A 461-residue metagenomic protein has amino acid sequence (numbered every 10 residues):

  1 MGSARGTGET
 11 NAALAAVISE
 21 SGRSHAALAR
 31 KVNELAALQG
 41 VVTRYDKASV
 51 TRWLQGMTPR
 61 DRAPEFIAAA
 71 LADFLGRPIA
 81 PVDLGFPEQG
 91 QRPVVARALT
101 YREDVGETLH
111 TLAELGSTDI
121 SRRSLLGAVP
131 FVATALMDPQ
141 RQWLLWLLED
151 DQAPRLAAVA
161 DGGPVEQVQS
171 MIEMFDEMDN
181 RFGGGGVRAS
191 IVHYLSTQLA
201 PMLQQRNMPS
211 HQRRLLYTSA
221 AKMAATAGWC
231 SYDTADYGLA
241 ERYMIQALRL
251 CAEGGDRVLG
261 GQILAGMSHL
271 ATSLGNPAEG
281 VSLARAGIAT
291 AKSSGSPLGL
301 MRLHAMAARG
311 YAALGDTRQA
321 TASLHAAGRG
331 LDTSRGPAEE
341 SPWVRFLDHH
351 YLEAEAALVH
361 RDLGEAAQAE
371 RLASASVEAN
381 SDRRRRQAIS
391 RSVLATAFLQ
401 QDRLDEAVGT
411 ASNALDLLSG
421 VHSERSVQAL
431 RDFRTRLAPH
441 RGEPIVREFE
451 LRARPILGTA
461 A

Functional and structural regions predicted by a protein language model:
M1-R23, A27-K31, V42-L148, D432 (+1 more regions): Short amphipathic recognition helices of helix-turn-helix/homeodomain-type DNA-binding modules
G2-R5, Q152-A461: Conserved binding/catalytic microenvironments
A37-Q39: Intrinsically disordered, low-complexity Ser/Thr- and acidic-rich flexible linkers and loops, especially at boundaries
